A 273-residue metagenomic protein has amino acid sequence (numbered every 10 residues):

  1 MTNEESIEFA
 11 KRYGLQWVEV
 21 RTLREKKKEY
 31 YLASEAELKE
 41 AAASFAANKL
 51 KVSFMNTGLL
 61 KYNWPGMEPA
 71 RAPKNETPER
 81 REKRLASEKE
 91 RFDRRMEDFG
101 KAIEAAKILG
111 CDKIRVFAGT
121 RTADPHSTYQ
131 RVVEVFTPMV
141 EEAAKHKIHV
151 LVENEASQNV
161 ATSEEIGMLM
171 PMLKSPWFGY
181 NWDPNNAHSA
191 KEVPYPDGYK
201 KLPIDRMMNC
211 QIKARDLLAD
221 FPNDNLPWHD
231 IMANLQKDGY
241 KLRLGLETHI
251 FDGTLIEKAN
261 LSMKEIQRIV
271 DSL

Functional and structural regions predicted by a protein language model:
T2-L23, L109-G110: Catalytic domains of carbohydrate-active enzymes, especially glycoside hydrolases
E5, F9, K61-Y180: Active-site acidic/histidine proton-transfer and metal-coordination neighborhood in alpha/beta enzyme cores
A10, V18, F45, A106 (+6 more regions): Conserved, mostly hydrophobic/aromatic
G14-Q16, A46-S53, G110-D112, A144-H149 (+3 more regions): Short, well-ordered coil/turn segments that N-cap beta-strands
W17-V18, R24, E134-A233: Acidic/histidine-rich catalytic cores of soluble enzymes
R21-A46, A118-D124: Glycine-rich, proline-tolerant flexible connector loops at the mouths of alpha/beta enzymes
L218, G245-L255: A short, acidic, flexible beta-alpha connecting loop/helix-capping segment that sits on the rim of active
I256-L273: C-terminal helical cap(s) of enzyme catalytic domains, especially alpha/beta-barrels
